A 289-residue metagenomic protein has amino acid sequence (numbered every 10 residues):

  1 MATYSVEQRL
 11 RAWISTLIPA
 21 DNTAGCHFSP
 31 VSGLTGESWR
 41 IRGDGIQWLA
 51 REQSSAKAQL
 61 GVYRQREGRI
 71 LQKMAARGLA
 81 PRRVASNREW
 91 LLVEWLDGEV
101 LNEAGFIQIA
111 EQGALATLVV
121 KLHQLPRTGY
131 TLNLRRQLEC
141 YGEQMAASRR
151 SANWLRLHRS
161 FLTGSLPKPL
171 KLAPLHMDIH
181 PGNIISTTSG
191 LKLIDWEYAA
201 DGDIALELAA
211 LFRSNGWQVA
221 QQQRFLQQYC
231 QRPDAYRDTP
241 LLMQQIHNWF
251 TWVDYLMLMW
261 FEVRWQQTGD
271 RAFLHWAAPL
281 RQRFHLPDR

Functional and structural regions predicted by a protein language model:
V6-N22, C26, R127-M177, T187 (+2 more regions): An alpha-helical support segment within catalytic cores of ATP-dependent transferases
D21, G78, V119-R127, S165 (+5 more regions): A general structural signal marking secondary-structure boundaries and capping sites
P30-T131: ATP-binding pocket architecture of kinase catalytic cores
S32-A50, T163-L206, A220: Active-site acidic catalytic loop and adjacent metal/ATP-binding pocket of ATP-dependent phosphoryl transfer enzymes
R64, Q244, N248-W252: Start-of-helix signal in alpha-solenoid helical-repeat scaffolds, especially tetratricopeptide repeats
E67-G68, I109-A110, K192, A209-L211 (+2 more regions): Glycine-rich, phosphate-binding/catalytic loops in enzymes
A152, M259-R289: ATP/Mg2+ or Mg2+-diphosphate-binding catalytic cores that bind nucleotide phosphates or diphosphates via glycine-rich
A205-Y236, T251-T268: Active-site activation/catalytic loop segments of kinase-like enzymes and analogous catalytic loops in related
